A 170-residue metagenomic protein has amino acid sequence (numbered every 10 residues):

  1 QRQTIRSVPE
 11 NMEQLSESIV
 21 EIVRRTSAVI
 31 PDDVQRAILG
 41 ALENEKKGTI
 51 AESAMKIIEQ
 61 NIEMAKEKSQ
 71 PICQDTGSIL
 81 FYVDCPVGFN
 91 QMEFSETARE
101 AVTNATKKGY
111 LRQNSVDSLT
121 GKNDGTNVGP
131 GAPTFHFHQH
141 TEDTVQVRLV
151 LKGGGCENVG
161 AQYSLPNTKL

Functional and structural regions predicted by a protein language model:
Q1-L170: Non-transmembrane, aqueous-exposed alpha-helical and coiled segments at domain scale
